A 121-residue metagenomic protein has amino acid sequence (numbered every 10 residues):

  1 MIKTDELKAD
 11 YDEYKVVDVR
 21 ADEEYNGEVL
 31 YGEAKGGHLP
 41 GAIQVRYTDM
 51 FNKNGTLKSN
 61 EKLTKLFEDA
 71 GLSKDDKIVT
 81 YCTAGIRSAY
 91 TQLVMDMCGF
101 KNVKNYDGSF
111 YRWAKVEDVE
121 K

Functional and structural regions predicted by a protein language model:
M1-Y14, E23-K121: Rhodanese-like catalytic fold shared by cysteine-dependent sulfurtransferases and DSP/PTP-type phosphatases
V17-D18: Structural scaffold elements adjacent to functional motifs in cytosolic proteins
